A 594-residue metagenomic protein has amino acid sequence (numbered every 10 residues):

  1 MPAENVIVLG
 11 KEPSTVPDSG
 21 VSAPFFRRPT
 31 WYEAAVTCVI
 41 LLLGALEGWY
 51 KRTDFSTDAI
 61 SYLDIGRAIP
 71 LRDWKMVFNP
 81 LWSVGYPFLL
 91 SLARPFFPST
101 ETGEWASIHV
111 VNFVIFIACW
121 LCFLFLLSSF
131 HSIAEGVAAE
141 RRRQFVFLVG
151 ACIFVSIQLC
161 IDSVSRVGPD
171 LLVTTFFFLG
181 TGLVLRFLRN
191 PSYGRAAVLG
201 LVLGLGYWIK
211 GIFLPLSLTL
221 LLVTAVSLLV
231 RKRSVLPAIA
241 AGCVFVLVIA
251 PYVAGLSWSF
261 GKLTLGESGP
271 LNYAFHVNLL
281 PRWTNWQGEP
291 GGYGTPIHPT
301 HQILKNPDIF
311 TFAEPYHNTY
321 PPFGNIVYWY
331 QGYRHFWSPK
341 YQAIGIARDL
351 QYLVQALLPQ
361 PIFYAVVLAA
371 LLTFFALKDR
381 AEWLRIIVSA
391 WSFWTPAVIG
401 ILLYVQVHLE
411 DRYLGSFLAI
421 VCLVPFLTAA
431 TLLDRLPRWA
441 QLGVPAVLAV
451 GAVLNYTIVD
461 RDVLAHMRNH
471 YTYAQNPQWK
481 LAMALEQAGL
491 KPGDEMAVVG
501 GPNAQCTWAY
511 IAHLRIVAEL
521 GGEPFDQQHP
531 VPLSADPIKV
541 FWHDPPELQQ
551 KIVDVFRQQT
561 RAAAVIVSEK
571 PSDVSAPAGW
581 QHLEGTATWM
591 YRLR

Functional and structural regions predicted by a protein language model:
E33, T37, F145-L148, V198-V202 (+4 more regions): Signature aromatic-anchored transmembrane alpha helix within multi-pass, membrane-resident enzymes that catalyze glycan
K51-I65, M76-A93, T102, A106 (+2 more regions): Extracytoplasmic catalytic/substrate-binding loops of multi-pass membrane glycan-assembly enzymes
T57, Y86, I108-V114, A134 (+5 more regions): Multi-pass, polyprenyl lipid-linked donor-dependent membrane glycosyltransferases
P70, V444-A504: Membrane-embedded, lumen/periplasm-facing catalytic core of multi-pass transferases that use lipid-linked donors
P80, V84-F88, P98-C122, S163 (+2 more regions): Loop-to-helix entry region of an early transmembrane alpha helix in multi-pass inner-membrane enzymes
S91, L280-W383, A390, E519-Q528: Lumenal/periplasmic acceptor-binding loop at the mouth of the active site in multi-pass, GT-C-fold membrane enzymes
G136, E140-R141, G180-R195, G206 (+3 more regions): Membrane-interface transmembrane helices that cradle and orient dolichyl/undecaprenyl
T295, Q302, Q475-W479, M483-Q527 (+1 more regions): Short periplasmic/luminal acceptor-recognition loop of GT-C membrane glycosyltransferases, typified by
